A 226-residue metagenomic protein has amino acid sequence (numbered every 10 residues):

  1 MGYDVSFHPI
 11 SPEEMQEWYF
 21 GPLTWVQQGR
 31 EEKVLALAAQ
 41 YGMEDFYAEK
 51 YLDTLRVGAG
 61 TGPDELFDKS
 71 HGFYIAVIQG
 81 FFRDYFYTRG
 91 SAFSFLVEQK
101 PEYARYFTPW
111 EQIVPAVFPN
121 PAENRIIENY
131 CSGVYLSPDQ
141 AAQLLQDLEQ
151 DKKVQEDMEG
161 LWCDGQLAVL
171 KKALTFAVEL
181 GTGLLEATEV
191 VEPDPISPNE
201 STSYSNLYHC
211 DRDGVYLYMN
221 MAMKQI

Functional and structural regions predicted by a protein language model:
M1-I226: Acidic (Asp/Glu-rich) sequence patches and key acidic residues that form negatively charged surfaces used
